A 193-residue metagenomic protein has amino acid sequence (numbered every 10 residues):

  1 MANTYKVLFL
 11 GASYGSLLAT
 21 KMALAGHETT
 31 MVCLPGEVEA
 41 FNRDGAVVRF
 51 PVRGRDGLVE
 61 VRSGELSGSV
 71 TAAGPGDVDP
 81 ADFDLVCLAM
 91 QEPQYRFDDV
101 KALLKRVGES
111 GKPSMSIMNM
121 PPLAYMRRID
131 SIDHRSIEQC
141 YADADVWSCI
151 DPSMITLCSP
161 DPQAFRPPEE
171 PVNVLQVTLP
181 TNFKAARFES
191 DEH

Functional and structural regions predicted by a protein language model:
M1-G54: NAD(P)+-binding Rossmann beta1-loop-alpha1 motif at the extreme N-terminus of oxidoreductases
A2-Y5, A81-D84, E169-N173: A short, charged/proline- and glycine-enriched loop that marks the coil->beta-strand transition at the N-terminal
L10-A12, A89-Q91, S116-M120: Short His-Asn-centered micro-motif
L18-A19, F97-V100, Y125-R128: Short glycine-/acidic-enriched loop or helix-start segments at secondary-structure transitions that form or flank
T30-V32, A73, C87, M115 (+1 more regions): Hydrophobic/aromatic beta-strand patches that form the interior of the parallel beta-sheet core in alpha/beta enzyme
A40-N42, V59-V61, A124-R128: Short, charged, surface-exposed secondary-structure boundary motifs
E60-G111: Rossmann-like NAD(P)-binding element
M115-H193: Rossmann-fold dinucleotide-binding core
